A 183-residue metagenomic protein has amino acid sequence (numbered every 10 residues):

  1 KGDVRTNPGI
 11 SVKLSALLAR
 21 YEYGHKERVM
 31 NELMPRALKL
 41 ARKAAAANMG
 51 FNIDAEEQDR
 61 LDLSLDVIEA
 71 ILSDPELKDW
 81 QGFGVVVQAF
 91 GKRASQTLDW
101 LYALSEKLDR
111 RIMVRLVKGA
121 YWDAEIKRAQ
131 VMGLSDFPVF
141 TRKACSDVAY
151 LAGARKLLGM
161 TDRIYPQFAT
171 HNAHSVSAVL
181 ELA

Functional and structural regions predicted by a protein language model:
K1-A183: Positively charged, amphipathic and often flexible ligand-engagement surfaces
